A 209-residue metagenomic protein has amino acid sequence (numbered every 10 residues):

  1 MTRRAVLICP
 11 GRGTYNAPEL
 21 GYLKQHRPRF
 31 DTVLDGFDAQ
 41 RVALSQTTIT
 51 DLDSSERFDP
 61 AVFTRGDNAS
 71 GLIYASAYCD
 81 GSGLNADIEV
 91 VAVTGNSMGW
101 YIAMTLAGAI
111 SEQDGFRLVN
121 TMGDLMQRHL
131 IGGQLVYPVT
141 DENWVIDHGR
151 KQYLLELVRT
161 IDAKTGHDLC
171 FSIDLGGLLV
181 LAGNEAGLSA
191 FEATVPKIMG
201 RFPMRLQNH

Functional and structural regions predicted by a protein language model:
M1-R3, L175-G176: Short, well-ordered loop/turn elements at secondary-structure boundaries
T2-T94, L181: Helix-rich "cap/lid" substructures immediately adjacent to catalytic or cofactor-binding pockets
G13-T14, W100, E185-A186: Gly/Ser/Thr-rich loops at beta-strand to alpha-helix junctions that form or flank small-molecule/cofactor-binding
A17-E19, A103, F191: Short glycine-/acidic-enriched loop or helix-start segments at secondary-structure transitions that form or flank
S82-G83, M104-I110: Alpha-helix C-terminal capping segments
V91-G99, A103, A107: Gly/Ala-rich beta-loop-alpha elbow adjacent to hydrolase catalytic centers
A107-H209: Alpha/beta catalytic cores of group-transfer enzymes, especially the acyltransferase/condensing modules of polyketide
